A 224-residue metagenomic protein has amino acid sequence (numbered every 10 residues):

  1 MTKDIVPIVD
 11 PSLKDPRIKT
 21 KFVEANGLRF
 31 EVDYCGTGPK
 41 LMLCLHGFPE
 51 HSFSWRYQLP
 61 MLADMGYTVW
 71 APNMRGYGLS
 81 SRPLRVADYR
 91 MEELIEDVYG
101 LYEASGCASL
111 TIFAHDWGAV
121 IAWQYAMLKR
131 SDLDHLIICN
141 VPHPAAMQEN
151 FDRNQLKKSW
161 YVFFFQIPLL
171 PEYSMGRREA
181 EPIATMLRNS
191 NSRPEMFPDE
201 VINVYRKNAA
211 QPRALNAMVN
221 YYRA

Functional and structural regions predicted by a protein language model:
T2-K19, L28-F30, L41, F48 (+5 more regions): Flexible "cap/lid" subdomain of the alpha/beta-hydrolase fold that forms the substrate-access gate
G36-T37: Short glycine/proline-centered coil/turn motifs in the loop regions of extracellular beta-sandwich domains
Y57-M61: Typically the conserved alpha-helix immediately C-terminal to a functionally engaged Cys/Sec in thioredoxin-like
